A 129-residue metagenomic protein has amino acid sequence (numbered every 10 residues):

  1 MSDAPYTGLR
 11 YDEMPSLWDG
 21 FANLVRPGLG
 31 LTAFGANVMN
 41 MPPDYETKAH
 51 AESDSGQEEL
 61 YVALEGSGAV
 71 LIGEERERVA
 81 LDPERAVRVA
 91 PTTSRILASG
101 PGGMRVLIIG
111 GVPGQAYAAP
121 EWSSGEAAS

Functional and structural regions predicted by a protein language model:
M1-G35, P42-P43, K48-A49, A119-S129: A short, N-terminal "cap"/entry segment at the start of jelly-roll beta-barrel domains of the cupin/DSBH fold
R26-P27, K48-D54, I72, V79-A80 (+1 more regions): Short histidine-centered beta-strand/loop micro-motifs that create catalytic or ligand/metal-coordination sites
V38-P42, S53-V70: Short, conserved beta-strand element in jelly-roll/cupin
P42-T47, S67-A69, V112-Q115: Short, charged/polar surface micro-motifs in flexible loops or helix N-caps
E74-P91: Short acidic-glycine-tyrosine-enriched beta hairpin
A86, A90-T93, A98, G111: Short, surface-exposed secondary-structure boundary micro-motifs
A98-S129: Double-stranded beta-helix
